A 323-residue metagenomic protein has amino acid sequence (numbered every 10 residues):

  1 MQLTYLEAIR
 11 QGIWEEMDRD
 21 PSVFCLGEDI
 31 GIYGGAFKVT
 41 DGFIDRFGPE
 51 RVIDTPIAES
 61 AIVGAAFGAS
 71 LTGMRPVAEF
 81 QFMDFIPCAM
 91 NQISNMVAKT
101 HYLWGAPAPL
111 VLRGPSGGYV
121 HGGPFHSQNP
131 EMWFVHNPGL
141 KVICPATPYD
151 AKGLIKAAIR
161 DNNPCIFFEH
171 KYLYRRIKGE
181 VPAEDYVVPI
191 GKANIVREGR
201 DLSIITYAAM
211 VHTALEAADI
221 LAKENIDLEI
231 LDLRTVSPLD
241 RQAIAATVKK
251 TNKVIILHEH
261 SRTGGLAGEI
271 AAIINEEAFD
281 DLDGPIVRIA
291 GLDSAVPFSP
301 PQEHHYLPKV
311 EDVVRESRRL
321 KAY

Functional and structural regions predicted by a protein language model:
M1-P164, F168, L173, H304-H305: Thiamine diphosphate
I30, F37-R46, G105-P109, R113 (+2 more regions): Thiamine diphosphate
